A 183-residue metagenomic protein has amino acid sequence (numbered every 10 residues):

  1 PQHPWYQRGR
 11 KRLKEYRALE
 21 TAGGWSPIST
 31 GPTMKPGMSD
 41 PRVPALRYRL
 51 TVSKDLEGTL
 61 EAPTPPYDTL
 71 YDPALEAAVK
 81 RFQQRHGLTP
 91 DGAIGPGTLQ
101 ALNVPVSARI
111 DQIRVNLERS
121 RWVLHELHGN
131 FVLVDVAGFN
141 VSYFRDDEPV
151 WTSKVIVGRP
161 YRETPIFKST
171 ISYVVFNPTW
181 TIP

Functional and structural regions predicted by a protein language model:
P1-K168, S172-P183: Auxiliary tRNA-acceptor-end handling modules of aminoacyl-tRNA synthetases
